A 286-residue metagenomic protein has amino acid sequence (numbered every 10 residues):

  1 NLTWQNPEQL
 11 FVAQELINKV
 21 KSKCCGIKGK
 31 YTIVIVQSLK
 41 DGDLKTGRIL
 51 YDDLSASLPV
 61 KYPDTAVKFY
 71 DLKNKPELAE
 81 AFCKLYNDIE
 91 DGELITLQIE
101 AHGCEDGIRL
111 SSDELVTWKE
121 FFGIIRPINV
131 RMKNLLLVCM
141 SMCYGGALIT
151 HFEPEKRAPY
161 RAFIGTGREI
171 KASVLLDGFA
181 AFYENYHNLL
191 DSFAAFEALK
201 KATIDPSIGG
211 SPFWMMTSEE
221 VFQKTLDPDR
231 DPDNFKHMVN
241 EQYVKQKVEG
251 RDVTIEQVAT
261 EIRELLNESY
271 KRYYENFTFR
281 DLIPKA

Functional and structural regions predicted by a protein language model:
W4-G103, I108, E114-T117, K133-L135 (+3 more regions): A domain-level signal for caspase-like cysteine endopeptidase catalytic cores and their zymogen-processing architecture
V67-L72, L97, I164-I170, F196-L199: A generic structural motif
I108-R109, F213: Short polybasic amphipathic segments
S112-D177: Catalytic cores of nucleophile-dependent amide-cleaving enzymes
R161-F163, Y186-L190: Transmembrane helical hairpin unit
L176-H187: Short, small-residue alpha-helix embedded
D191-N267: A conserved mid-domain beta-alpha-beta active-site/ligand-binding segment of alpha/beta enzyme cores
R272-A286: C-terminal non-catalytic accessory extensions
